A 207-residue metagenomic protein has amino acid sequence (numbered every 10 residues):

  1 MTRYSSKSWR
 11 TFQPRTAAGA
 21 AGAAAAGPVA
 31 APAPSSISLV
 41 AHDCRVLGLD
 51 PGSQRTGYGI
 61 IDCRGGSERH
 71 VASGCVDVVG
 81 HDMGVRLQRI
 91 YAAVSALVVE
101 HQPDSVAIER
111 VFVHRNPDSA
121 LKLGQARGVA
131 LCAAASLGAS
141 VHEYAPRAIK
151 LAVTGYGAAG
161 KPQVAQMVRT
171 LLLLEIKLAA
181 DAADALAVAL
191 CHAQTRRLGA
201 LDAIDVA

Functional and structural regions predicted by a protein language model:
M1-A207: Phosphate- and other anionic-substrate recognition elements at nucleic-acid/protein interfaces
